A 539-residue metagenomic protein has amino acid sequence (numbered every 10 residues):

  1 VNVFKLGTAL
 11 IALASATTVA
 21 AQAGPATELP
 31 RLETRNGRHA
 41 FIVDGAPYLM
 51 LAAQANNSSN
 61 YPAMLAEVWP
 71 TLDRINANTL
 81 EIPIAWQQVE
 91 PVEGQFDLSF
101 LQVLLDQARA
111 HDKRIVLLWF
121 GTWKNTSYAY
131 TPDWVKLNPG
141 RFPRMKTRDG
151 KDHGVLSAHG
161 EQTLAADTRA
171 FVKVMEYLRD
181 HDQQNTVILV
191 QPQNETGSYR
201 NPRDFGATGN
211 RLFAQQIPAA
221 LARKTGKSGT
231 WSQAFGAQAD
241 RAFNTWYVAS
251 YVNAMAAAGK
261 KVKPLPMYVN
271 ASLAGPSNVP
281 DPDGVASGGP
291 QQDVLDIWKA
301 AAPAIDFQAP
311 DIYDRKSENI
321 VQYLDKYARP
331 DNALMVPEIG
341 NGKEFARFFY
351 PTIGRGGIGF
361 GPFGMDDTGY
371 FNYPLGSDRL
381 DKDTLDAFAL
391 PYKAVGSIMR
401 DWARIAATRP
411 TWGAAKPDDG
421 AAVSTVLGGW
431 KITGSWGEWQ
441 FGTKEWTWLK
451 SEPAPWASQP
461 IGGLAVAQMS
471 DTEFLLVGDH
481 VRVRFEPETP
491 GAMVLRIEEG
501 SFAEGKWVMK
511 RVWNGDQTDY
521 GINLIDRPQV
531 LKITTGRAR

Functional and structural regions predicted by a protein language model:
A23-N78: N-terminal carbohydrate-binding accessory modules
G45, L80, A108, V174 (+3 more regions): Conserved, mostly hydrophobic/aromatic
S58-R74, D283-A301, I320, A346-F349: Short, acidic/polar
M64-P139, V248-P264: Aromatic-lined substrate-binding rim segments of carbohydrate-active enzymes
R141-L295: Polysaccharide-binding and catalytic clefts of secreted carbohydrate-active enzymes
A254-P264, D293-R400: Catalytic-core region of carbohydrate-active enzymes that cleave or remodel glycosidic bonds
Y350-F485: Aromatic- and carboxylate-lined catalytic core of secreted/periplasmic carbohydrate-active enzymes
G437-R539: C-terminal beta-sandwich/jelly-roll accessory domains of carbohydrate-active enzymes
